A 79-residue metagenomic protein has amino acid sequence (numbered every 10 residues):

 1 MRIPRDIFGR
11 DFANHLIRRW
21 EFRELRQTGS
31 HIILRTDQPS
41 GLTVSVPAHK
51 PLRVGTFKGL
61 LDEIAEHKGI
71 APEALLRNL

Functional and structural regions predicted by a protein language model:
M1-L79: Basic nucleic-acid-binding interfaces
